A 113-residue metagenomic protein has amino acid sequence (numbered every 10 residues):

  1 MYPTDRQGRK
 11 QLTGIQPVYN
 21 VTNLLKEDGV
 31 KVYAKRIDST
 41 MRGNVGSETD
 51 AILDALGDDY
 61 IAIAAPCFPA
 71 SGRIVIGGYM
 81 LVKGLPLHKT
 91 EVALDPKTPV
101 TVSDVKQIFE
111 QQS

Functional and structural regions predicted by a protein language model:
M1-L12: Short, structured active-site "lid" loops
T4-R6, K35-D38: Short glycine-centered, acidic/aromatic-flanked micro-motifs in structured strand/loop junctions that mark active-site
G14, T22-Y33, S39-S113: Cap/lid and interdomain-hinge subdomains that line or gate substrate/regulatory clefts in soluble alpha/beta enzymes
